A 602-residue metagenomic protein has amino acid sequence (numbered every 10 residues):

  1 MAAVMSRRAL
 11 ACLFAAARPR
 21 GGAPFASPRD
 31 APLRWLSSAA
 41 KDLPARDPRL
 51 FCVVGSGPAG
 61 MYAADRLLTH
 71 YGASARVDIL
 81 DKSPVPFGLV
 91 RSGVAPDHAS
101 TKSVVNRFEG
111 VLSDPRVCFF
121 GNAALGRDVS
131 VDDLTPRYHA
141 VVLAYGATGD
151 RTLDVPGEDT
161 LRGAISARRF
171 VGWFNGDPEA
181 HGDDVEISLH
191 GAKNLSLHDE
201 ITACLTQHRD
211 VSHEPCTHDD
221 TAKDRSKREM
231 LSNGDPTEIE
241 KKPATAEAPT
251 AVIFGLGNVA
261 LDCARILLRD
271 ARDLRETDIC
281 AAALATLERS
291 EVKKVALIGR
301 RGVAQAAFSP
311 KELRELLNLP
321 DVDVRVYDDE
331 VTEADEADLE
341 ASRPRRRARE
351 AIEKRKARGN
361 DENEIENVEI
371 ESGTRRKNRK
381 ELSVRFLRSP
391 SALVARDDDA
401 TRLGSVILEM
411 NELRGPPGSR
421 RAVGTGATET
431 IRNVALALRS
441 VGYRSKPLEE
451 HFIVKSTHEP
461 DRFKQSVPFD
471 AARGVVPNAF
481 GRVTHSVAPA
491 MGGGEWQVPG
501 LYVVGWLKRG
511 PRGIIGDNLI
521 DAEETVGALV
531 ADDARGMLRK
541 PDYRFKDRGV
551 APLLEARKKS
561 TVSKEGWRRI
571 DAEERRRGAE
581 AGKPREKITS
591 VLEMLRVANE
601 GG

Functional and structural regions predicted by a protein language model:
M1-D47, V211, G602: N-terminal mitochondrial targeting presequence
R46-G57, E247-G257: Beta1/beta-strand and adjacent pyrophosphate-binding region of the FAD-binding site in flavoprotein oxidoreductases
L50-A73, A260-L267: N-terminal Rossmann-like FAD-binding beta1-loop-alpha1 element of flavoenzymes
Y71, A75-I79, L261-T428, E449 (+2 more regions): Dinucleotide-binding/catalytic capping subdomain of oxidoreductase cores
V85-A140, A348-K377: N-terminal Rossmann-like dinucleotide/flavin-binding domain of flavoprotein oxidoreductases that bind FAD/FMN
F108-T160, S391-S405: Feature captures the FAD/FMN-dependent oxidoreductase FAD-binding
D150-R289, A471-P489: Glycine-rich dinucleotide-binding loop and its adjacent helix/turn
S486-A490, W496-G602: C-terminal, flexible cofactor-proximal segment of oxidoreductases
